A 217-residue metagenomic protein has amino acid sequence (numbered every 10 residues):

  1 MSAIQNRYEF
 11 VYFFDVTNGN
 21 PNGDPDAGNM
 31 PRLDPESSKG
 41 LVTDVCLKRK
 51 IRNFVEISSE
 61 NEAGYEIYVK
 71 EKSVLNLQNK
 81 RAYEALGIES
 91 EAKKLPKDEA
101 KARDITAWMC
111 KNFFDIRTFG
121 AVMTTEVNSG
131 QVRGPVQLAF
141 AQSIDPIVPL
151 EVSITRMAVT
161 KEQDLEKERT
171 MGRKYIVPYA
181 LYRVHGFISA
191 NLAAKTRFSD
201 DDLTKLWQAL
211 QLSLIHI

Functional and structural regions predicted by a protein language model:
M1-E84: An N-terminal structural lobe/cap that precedes and organizes the functional/catalytic core across diverse proteins
M1-S2, T125-N128, T170-Y175: A generic local secondary-structure boundary/capping motif
V16-N18, F140-Q142, I188: Short, flexible loop/turn elements at secondary-structure junctions
V42-L47, F198-L206: Short amphipathic alpha-helical segments
E56-A158: Extended, compositionally biased
P135, Q142-H185, A193-A194: Charged, well-structured binding/catalytic surfaces in domain cores that contact anionic ligands
A190-D200: Inter-helical turn/loop segments and adjacent helix faces that build the functional surface of alpha-helical bundle
I215-I217: Conserved small/polar residues in nucleotide/adenosyl-binding loops
